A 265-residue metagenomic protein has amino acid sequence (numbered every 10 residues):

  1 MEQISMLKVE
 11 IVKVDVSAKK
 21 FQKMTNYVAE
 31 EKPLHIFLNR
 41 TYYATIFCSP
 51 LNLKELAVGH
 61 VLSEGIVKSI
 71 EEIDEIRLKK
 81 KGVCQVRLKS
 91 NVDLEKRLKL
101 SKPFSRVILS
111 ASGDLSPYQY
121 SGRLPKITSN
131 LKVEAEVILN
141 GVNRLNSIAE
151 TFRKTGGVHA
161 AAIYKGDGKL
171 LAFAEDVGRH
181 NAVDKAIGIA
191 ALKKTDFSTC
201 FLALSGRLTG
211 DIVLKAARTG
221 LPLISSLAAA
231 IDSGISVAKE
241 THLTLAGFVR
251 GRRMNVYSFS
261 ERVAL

Functional and structural regions predicted by a protein language model:
M1-A161, K165-G166, L170-A172: Intrinsically disordered, low-complexity regions enriched in acidic/Ser/Thr/Pro/Gln residues
C48, F104, A174-G178, S226 (+1 more regions): Short alpha-helix boundary/capping segments
I66-K68, I76, S116-Y120, L192-K194 (+2 more regions): Short C-terminal domain-edge/linker segments immediately following a structured domain
N146-S205: A mid-sequence, solvent-exposed acidic-amphipathic segment
Y164-K165, Y257-F259: Short beta-strand-to-turn element immediately C-terminal to the catalytic PLP-Schiff-base lysine in fold type I
R179-V256, L265: Feature captures the catalytic cores and cofactor-binding loops of soluble hydro-lyases/lyases that act on carboxylate
